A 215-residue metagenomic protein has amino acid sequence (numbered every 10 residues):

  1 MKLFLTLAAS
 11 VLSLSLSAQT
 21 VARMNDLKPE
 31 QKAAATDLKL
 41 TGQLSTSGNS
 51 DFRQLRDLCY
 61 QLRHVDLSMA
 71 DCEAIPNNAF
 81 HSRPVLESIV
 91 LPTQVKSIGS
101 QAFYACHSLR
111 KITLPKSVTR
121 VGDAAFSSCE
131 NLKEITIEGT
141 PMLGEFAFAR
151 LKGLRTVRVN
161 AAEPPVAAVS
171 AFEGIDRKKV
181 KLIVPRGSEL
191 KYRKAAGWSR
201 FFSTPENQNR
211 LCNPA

Functional and structural regions predicted by a protein language model:
M1-T20: Bacterial Sec-dependent N-terminal signal peptides
A18-E30: A short, well-structured beta->alpha microelement
T20-A22, T36-T46, Y60-A74, P84-S97 (+5 more regions): Structural signature of tandem-repeat unit edges
K32-A34: Surface-exposed helical/coil interface segments that assemble multiprotein signaling complexes
S47-Q54: Well-ordered, non-membrane alpha-helical segments in soluble/globular domains
R56-D57, F80-S82, S127, F148-R150 (+2 more regions): A structural signal for leucine-rich repeat
N77-A79, G99-Y104, G122-S127, E145-A147 (+1 more regions): Consensus positions within tandem repeat domains that build extended binding/scaffold surfaces
